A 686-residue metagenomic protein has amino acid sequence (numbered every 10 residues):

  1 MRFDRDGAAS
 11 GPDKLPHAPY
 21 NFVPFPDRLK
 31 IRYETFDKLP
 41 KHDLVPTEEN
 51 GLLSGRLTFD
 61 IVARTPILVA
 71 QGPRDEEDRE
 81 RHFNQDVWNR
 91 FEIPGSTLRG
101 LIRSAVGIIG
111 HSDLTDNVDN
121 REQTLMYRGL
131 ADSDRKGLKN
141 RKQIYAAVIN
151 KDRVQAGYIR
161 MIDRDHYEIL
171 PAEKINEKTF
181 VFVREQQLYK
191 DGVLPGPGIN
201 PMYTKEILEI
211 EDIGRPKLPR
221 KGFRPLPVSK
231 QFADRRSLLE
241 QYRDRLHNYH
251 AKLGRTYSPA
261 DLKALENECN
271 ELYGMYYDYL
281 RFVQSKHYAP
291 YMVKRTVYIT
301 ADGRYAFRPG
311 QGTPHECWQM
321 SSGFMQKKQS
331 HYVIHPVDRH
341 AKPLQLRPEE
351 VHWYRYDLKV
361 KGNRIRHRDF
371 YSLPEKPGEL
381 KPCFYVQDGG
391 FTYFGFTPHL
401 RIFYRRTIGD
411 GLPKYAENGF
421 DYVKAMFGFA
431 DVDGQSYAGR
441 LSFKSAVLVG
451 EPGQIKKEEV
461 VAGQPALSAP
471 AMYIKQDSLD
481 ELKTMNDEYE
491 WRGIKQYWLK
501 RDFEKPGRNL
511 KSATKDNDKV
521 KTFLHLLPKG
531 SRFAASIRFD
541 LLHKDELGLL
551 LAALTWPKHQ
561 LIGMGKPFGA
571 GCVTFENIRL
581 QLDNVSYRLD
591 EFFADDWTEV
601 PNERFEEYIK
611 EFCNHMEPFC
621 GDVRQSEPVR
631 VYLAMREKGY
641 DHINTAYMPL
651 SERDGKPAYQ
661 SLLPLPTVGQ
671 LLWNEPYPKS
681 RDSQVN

Functional and structural regions predicted by a protein language model:
M1-N686: Basic, Gly/Ser/Thr-rich N-terminal segments that form RNA-phosphate-binding interfaces in CRISPR RAMP
